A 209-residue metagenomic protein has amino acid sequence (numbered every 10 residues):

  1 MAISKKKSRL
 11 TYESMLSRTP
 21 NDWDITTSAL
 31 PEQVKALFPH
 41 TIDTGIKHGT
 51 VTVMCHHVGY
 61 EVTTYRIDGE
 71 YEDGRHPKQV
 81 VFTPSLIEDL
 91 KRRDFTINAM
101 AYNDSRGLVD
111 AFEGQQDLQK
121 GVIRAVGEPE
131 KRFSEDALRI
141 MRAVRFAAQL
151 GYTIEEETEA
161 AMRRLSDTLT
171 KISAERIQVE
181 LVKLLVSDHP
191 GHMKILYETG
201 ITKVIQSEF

Functional and structural regions predicted by a protein language model:
M1-F209: Catalytic cores of the polymerase beta-like nucleotidyltransferase superfamily and closely associated nucleotide
